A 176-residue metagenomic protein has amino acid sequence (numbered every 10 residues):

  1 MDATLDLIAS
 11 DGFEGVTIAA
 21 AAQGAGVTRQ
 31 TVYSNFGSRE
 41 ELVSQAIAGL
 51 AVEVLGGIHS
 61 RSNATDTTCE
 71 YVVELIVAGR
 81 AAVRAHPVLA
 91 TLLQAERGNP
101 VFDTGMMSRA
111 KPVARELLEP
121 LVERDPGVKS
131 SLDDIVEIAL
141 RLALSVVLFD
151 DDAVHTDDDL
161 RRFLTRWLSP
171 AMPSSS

Functional and structural regions predicted by a protein language model:
D2, D66-R84, D133, E137 (+2 more regions): Amphipathic alpha-helical segments that line or abut small-molecule/effector binding pockets and mediate allosteric
D2-S10, G24, E41-R61, E74-A78 (+4 more regions): Alpha-helical structural segments
A9-F13, Q30-V43: HTH DNA-binding helix-turn interface
F13-A20: Ser/Thr-centered, proline-biased regulatory motifs and S/T-rich low-complexity segments located at helix/coil boundaries
A20-Q23, V32: Append "Primarily bacterial transcriptional regulators
L55, N99-E137: Amphipathic alpha-helical packing segments from all-alpha helical-bundle domains
A78-S108: Amphipathic alpha-helical segments used for helix-helix packing
A81-A85, P120, E137-T156, W167-S175: Amphipathic C-terminal alpha-helical segment
